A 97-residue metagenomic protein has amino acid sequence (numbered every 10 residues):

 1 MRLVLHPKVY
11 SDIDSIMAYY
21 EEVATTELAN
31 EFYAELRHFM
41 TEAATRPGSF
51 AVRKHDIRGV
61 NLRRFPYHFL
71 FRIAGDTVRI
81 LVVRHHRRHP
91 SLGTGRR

Functional and structural regions predicted by a protein language model:
R2-G59, T77: Basic, Lys/Arg-enriched alpha-helical interface segments
K8, D12, F50, Y67-F69 (+1 more regions): A broad, structure-centric signal for solvent-exposed, well-ordered loop/edge residues that line or flank functional
T26, H68, R72-R97: Enriched for short, Lys/Arg-rich terminal
F39-E42, R46, P66, V82-H85: Juxtamembrane helix-loop transition sites at the ends of transmembrane segments in multi-pass membrane proteins
N61-R64: A short catalytic or substrate-binding loop motif that flags glycine-/basic-rich loops and adjacent residues that bind
